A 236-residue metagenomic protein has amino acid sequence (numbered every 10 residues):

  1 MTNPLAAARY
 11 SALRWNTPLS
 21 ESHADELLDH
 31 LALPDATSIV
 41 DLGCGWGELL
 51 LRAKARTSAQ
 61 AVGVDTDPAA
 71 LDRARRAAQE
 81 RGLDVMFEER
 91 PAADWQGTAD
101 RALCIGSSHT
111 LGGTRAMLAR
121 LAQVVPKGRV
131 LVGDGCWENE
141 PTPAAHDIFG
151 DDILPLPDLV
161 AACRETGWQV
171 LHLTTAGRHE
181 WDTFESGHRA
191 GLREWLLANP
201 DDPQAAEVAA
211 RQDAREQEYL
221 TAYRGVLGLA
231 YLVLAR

Functional and structural regions predicted by a protein language model:
P18-D35: Conserved alpha-helix/loop element of class I SAM-dependent methyltransferases that forms part of the SAM/SAH-binding
A36-G45: Conserved class I S-adenosyl-L-methionine
W46-A93: Class I SAM-dependent methyltransferase SAM/SAH-binding core
R101-T114: A short SAM/SAH-binding and catalytic strip from SAM-dependent methyltransferases
R115-R129: A short glycine-rich, Lys/Arg-flanked "PGG" loop and its adjoining helix->strand segment in the class I
V132-D152: Short, glycine-/aromatic-enriched active-site segment of Class I SAM-dependent methyltransferases
D152-G167: Short alpha-helix
T174-R236: Conserved Class I S-adenosyl-L-methionine
